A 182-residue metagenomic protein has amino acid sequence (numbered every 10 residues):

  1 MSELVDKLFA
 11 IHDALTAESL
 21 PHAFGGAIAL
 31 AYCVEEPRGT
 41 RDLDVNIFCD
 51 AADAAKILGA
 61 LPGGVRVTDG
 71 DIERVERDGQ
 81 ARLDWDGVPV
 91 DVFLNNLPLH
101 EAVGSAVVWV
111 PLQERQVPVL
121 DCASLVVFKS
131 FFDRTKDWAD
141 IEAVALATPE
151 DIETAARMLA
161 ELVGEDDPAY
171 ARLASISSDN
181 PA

Functional and structural regions predicted by a protein language model:
M1-A182: Compositionally biased terminal segments of proteins
